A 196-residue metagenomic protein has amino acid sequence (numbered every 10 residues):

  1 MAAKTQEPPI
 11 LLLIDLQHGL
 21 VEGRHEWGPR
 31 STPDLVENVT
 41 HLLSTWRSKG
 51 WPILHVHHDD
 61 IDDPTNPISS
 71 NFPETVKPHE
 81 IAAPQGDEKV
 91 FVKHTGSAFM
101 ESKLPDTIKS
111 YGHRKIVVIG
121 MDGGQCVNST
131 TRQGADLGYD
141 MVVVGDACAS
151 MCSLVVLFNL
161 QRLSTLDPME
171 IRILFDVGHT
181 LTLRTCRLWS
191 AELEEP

Functional and structural regions predicted by a protein language model:
A2-I10, H41, S48, I68-P196: Active-site-adjacent betaalpha module
E7, H25-H55: A short alpha/beta connector and helix-capping loop motif
L13-I14, W51-H58, V144: Short beta-strand segments at enzyme active-site cores
Q17-G23: Short acidic, Gly/Ser-rich segments with clustered Asp/Glu that frequently serve as metal-coordination loops in enzyme
G19, I61, S150: Active-site loop signature of alpha/beta-hydrolase-fold enzymes
V21, D62-T65, S69: Short active-site-adjacent helix-start/loop capping segments
D60-D63, C126: Short, active-site-adjacent cap segments at secondary-structure transitions
